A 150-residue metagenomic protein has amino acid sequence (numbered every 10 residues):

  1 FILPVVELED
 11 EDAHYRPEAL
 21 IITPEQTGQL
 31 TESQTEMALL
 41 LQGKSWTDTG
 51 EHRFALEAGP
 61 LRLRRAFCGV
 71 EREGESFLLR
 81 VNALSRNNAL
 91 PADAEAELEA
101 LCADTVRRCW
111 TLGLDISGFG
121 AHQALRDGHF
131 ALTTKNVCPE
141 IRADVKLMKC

Functional and structural regions predicted by a protein language model:
F1-C150: Membrane-proximal alpha-helical signals and transmembrane carboxylates
